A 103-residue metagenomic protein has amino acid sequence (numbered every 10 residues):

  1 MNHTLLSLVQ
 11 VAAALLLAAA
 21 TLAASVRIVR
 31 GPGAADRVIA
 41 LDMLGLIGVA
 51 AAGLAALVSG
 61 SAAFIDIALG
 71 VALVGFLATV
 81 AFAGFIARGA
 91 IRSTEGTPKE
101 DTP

Functional and structural regions predicted by a protein language model:
M1-A13, A19, A34, A52-I65 (+1 more regions): Flexible extramembrane loops and terminal tails that flank transmembrane helices in small membrane-associated subunits
A23, I28-A81: Amphipathic, hydrophobic secondary-structure cores in small proteins
